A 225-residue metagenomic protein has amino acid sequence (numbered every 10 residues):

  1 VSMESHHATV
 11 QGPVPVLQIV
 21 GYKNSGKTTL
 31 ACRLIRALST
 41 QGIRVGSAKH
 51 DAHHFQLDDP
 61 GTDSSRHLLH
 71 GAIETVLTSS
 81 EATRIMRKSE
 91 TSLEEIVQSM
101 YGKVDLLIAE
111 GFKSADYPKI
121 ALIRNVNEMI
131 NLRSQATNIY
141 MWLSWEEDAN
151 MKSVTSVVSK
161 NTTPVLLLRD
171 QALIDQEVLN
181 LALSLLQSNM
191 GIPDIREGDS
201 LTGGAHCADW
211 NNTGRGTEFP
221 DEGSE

Functional and structural regions predicted by a protein language model:
H6-H53: Walker A (P-loop) phosphate-binding motif
P13, G71, G102-K103, A136: Short loop/turn elements that form and flank the Walker-type P-loop nucleotide-binding site in RecA-like NTPase cores
Y22, H50-D51, P60, S79-S80 (+3 more regions): Fold-independent oxyanion-binding glycine-rich loops and adjacent beta-strand/coil segments at enzyme active sites
I35-K88: N-terminal phosphate/diphosphate-binding loop that engages ATP/GTP or pyrophosphate donors across diverse enzyme folds
T62-R66, L93-E94, V126: Short, hinge-like loop/turn segments at secondary-structure boundaries
R87-S114: Phosphate-binding/switch loop-helix module in NTP-utilizing enzymes
L106-S188, I192: Phosphate/Mg2+-binding loops and adjacent switch elements in nucleotide/diphosphate-handling enzyme cores
I192-W210, G216, D221-S224: C-terminal-of-GTPase-core extension/linker across diverse P-loop GTPases
